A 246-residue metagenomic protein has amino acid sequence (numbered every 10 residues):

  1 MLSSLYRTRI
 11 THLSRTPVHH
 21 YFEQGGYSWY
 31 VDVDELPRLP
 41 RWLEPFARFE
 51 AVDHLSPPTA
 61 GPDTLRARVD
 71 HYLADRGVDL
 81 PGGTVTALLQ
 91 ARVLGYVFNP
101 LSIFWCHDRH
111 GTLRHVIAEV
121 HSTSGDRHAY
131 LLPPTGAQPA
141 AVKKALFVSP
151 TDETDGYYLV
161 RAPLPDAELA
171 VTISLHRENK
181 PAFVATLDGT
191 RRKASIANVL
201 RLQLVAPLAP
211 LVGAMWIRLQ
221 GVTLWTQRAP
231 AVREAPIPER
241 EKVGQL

Functional and structural regions predicted by a protein language model:
M1-L246: Mature, function-bearing regions of proteins
